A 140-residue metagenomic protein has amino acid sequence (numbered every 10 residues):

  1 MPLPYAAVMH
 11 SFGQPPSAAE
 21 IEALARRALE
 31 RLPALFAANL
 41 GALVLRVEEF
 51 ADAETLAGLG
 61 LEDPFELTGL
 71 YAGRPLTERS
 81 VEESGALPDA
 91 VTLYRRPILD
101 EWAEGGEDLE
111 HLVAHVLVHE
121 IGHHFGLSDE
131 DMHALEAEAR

Functional and structural regions predicted by a protein language model:
P2-L112, H124, S128-H133, A139: Active-site rim/adjacent substrate-binding subdomains
V116, E120-H124: Catalytic glutamate of the conserved HExxH
